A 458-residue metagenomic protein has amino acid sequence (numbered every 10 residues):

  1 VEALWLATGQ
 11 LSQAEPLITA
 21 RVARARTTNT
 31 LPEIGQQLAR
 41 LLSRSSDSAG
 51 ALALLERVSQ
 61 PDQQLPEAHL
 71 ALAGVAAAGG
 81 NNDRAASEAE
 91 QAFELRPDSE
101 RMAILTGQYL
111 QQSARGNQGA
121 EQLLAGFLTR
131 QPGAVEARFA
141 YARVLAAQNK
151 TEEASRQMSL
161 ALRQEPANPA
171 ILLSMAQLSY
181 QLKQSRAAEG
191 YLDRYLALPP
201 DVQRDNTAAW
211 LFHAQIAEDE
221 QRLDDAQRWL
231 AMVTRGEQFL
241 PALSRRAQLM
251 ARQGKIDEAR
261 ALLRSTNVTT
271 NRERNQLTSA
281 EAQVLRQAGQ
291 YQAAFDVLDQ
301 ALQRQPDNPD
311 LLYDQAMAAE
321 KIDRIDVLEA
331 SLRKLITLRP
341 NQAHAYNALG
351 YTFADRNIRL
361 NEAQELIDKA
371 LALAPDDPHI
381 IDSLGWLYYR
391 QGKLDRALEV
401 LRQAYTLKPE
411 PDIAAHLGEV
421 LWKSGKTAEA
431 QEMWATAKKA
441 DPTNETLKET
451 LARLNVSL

Functional and structural regions predicted by a protein language model:
V1-L458: Alpha-solenoid helical repeat scaffolds
